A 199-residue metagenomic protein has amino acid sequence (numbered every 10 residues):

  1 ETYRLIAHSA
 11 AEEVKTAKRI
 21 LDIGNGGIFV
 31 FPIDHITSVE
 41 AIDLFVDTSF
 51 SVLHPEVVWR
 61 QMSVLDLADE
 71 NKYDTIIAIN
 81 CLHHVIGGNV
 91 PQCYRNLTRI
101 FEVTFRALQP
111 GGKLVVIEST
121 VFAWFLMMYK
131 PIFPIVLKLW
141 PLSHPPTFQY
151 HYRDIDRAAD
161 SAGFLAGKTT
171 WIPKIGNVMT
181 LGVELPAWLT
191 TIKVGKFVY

Functional and structural regions predicted by a protein language model:
T2-K18: Conserved alpha-helix/loop element of class I SAM-dependent methyltransferases that forms part of the SAM/SAH-binding
L21-D66: Class I SAM-dependent methyltransferase SAM/SAH-binding core
I77: A conserved beta-strand element that flanks and buttresses the S-adenosyl-L-methionine
N80-H84: Short catalytic micro-motifs in class I SAM-dependent methyltransferases
Y94-K113: A short glycine-rich, Lys/Arg-flanked "PGG" loop and its adjoining helix->strand segment in the class I
V115-L137: Conserved class I S-adenosyl-L-methionine
P146-T169: Short alpha-helix
A162-L165, M179-Y199: Core SAM-dependent methyltransferase catalytic element
